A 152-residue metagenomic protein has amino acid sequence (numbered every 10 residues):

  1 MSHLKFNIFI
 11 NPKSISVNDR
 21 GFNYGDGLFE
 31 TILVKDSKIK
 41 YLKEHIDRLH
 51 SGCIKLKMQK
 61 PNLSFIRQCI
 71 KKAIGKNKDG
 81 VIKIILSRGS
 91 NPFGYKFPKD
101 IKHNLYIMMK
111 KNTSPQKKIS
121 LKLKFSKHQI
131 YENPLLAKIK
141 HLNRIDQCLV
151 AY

Functional and structural regions predicted by a protein language model:
M1-K72, K76, S87, K96-Y152: Helix-start/capping segments and mature chain N-termini
V81-L86: ATP-grasp fold ATP-binding core
